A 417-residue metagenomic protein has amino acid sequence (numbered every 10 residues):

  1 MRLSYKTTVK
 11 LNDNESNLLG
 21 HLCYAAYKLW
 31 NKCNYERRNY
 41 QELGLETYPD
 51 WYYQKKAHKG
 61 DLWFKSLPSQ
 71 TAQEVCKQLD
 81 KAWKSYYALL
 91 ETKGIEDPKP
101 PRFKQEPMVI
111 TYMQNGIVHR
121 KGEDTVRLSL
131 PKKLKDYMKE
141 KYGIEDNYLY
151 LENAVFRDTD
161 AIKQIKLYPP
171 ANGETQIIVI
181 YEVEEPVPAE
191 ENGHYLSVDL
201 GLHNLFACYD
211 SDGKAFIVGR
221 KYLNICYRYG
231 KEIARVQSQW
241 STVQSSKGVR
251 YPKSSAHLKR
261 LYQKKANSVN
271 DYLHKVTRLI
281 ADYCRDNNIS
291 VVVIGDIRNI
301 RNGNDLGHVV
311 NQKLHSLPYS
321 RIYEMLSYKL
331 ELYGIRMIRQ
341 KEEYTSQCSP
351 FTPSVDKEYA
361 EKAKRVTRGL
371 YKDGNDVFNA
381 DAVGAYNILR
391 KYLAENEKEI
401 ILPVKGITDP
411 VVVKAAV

Functional and structural regions predicted by a protein language model:
M1-E74: Gly/serine-rich nucleotide phosphate-binding loop at the start of the catalytic core of nucleotide/ADP-ribose-handling
L3, N172-V417: Positively charged, helix-rich recognition surfaces that bind polyanionic ligands
K6-T8, Y148, Q164, Y195: Well-ordered beta-strand positions in beta-sheet-rich domains
S16-C23, K65, S69-C76, D80 (+3 more regions): Generic detection of long, well-ordered alpha-helical segments
A26, V75-W83, L258-A266: Short amphipathic alpha-helical coiled-coil/interface segments
C33, E74-Y86, A382-Y392: Stable alpha-helical structural segments in soluble proteins, enriched in small hydrophobic residues
N34-R37, Q41, W83, Y87-G94 (+1 more regions): Long, hydrophobic, amphipathic alpha-helical segments used as structural scaffolds
P49-A171, Q312, S316: Acidic carboxylate diad motif detector
